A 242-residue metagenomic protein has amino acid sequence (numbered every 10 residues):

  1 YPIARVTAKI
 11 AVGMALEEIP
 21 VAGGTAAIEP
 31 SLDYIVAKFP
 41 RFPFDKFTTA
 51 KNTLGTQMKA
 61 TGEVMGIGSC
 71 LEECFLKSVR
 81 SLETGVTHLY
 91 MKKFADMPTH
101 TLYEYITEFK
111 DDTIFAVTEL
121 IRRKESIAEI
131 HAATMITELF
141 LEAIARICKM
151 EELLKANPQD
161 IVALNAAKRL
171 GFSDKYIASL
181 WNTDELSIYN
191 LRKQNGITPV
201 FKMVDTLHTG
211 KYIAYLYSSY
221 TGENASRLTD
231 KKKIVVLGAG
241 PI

Functional and structural regions predicted by a protein language model:
Y1-A163, L170-G171, N195-P199, L228 (+1 more regions): ATP-dependent carboxylate activation and anion-phosphoryl transfer catalytic cores that bind Mg-ATP to form
G23, L186-I188: Catalytic domains of riboflavin
I130, I177, G240: Conserved hydrophobic/aromatic pocket- or pore-lining residues that grip, position, or stack substrates in active sites
A133-M135, I144, L180, L191 (+1 more regions): Residue-level "edge-of-site" marker
L141, I188-Y189: Helix-turn-helix DNA-binding helix
L170, Y176-L180: Extended, domain-scale alpha-helical bundle/helix-rich regions
Y189-I242: Non-catalytic terminal/interface segments that mediate subunit docking, oligomerization, and allosteric communication
